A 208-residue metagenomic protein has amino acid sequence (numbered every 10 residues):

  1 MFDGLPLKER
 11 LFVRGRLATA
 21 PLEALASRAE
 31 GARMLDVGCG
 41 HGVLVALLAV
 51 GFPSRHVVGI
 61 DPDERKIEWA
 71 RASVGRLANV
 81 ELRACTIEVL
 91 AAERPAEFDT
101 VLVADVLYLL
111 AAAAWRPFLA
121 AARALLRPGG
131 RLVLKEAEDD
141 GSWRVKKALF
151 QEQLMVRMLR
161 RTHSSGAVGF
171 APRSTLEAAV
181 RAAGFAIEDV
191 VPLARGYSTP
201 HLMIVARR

Functional and structural regions predicted by a protein language model:
G15-G31: Conserved alpha-helix/loop element of class I SAM-dependent methyltransferases that forms part of the SAM/SAH-binding
A32-G40: Conserved class I S-adenosyl-L-methionine
V43, A49-V80, A84-V89: Class I SAM-dependent methyltransferase SAM/SAH-binding core
L102: A conserved beta-strand element that flanks and buttresses the S-adenosyl-L-methionine
R116-P128: A short glycine-rich, Lys/Arg-flanked "PGG" loop and its adjoining helix->strand segment in the class I
G130-A137: Conserved beta-strand signature within the Rossmann-like core of class I S-adenosyl-L-methionine
A137-R181, V190: C-terminal alpha-helical "lid/dimerization" subdomain adjacent to the S-adenosyl-L-methionine
A183-G184, V191-R208: Core SAM-dependent methyltransferase catalytic element
